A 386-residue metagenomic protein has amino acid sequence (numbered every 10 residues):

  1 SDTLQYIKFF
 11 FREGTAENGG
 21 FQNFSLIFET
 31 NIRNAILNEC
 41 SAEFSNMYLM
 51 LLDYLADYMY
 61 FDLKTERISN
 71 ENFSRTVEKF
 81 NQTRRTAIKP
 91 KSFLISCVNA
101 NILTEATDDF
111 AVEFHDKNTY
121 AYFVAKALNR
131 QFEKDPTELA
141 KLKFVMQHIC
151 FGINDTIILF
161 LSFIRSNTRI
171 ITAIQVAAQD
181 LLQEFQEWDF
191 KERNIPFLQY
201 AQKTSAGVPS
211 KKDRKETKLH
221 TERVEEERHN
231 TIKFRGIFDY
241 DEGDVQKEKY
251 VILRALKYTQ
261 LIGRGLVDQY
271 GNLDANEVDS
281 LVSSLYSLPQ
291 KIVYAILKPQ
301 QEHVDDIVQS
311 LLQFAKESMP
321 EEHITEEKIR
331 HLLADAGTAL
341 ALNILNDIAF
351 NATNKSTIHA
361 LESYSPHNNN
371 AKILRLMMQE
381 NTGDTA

Functional and structural regions predicted by a protein language model:
S1-Q131, F144-G152: Extended hydrophobic
E13, N34, N38, Y58 (+15 more regions): Surface-exposed polar/charged interaction patches
E17, F21, S25, F44 (+9 more regions): Intrinsic-disorder-associated interaction segments
S69, K89, R165-N167, D274 (+1 more regions): Helix N-terminus capping/helix-initiation residues
N118, E138, I149-T156, F185-Q186 (+2 more regions): Generic helix N-cap/helix-start motif at coil->alpha-helix transitions
R130-A315: Hydrophobic repeat-domain scaffold segments
N276-A386: Charge-dense, extended regions
